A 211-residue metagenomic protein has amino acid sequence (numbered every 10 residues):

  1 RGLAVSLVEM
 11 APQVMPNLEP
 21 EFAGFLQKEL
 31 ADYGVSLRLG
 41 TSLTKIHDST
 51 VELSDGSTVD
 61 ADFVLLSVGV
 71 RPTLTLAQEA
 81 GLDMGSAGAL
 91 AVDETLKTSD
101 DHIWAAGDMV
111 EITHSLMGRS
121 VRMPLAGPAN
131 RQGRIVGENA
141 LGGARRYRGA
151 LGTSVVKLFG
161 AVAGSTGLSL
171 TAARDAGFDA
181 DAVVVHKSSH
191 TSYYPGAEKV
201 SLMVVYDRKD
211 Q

Functional and structural regions predicted by a protein language model:
R1-T44, L125-A129, R145-A172: Rossmann-like dinucleotide-binding cores of NAD(P)H-dependent redox enzymes
S36-R38, W104, D181-V183: General small-molecule cofactor/ligand-binding pocket signal
L39-T41, H47, S86, V184-H186: Short loop/edge segments at beta-strand edges and connector loops that shape dinucleotide/nucleotide cofactor-binding
S42, S49, G56-S57, D101 (+2 more regions): Well-ordered beta-strand scaffold positions
I46-S49, S99-D100, P195-V200: A short, glycine/Asx- and small/polar-enriched loop/turn that sits immediately N-terminal to a beta-strand
H47, D55, D207-D210: Short acidic-glycine loop/turn motifs at beta-strand connectors
T50-E52, S57-E138: FAD-site-proximal beta/loop scaffold in flavoenzymes
M109-D210: Mid-to-C-terminal Rossmann-like scaffold of FAD/NAD(P)H-dependent oxidoreductases
